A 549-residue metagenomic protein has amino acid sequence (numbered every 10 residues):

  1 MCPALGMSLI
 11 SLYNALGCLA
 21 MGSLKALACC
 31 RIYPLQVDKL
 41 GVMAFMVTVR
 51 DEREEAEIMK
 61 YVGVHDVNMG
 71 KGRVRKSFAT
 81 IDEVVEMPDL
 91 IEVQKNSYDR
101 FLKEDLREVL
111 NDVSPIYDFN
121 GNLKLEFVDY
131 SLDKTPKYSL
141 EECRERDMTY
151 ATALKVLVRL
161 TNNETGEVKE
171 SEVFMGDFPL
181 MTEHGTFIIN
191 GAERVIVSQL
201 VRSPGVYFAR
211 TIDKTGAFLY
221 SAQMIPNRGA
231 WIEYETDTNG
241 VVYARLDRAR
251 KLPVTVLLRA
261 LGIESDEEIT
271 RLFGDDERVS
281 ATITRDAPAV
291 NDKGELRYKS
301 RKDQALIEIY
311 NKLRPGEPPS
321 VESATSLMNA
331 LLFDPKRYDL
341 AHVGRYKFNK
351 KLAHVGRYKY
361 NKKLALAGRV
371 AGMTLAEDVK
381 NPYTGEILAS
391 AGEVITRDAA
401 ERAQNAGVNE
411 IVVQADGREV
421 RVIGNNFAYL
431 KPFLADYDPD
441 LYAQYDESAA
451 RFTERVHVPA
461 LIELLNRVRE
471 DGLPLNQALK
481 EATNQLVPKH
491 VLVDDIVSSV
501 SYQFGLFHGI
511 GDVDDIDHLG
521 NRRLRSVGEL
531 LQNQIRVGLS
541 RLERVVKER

Functional and structural regions predicted by a protein language model:
C2, C18, C29-C30: Cysteine-centered motifs
G6-M7, C18, L35: Targeting/processing segments of secretory and organellar proteins
S11, G22-S23, L27: Intrinsically disordered, low-complexity segments enriched in serine/threonine/proline/glycine and often basic
A20, R31-P34, H354: Short, low-complexity, intrinsically disordered N-terminal modules that encode targeting/processing signals
L40: Cationic, low-complexity basic patches in intrinsically disordered or flexible, solvent-exposed regions
A44-R549: N-terminal non-catalytic structural scaffold regions of very large proteins
